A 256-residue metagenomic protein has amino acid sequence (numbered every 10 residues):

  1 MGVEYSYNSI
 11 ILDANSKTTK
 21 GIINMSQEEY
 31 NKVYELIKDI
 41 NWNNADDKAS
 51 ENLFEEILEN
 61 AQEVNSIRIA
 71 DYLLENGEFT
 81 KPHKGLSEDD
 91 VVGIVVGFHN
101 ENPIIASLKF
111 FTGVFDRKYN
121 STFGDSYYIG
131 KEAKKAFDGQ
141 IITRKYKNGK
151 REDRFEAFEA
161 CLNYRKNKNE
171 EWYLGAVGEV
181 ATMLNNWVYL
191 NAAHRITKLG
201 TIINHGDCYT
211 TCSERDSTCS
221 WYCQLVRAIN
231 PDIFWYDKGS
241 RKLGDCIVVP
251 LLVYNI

Functional and structural regions predicted by a protein language model:
G2, R154-E171, V177-G244, V253-I256: An exposed tryptophan-centered "aromatic clamp" motif
G2-K168, G244-I256: Short, compositionally biased
I105, Y173-L174: Short, conserved beta-strand segments within well-ordered enzyme catalytic domains that often line or immediately flank
